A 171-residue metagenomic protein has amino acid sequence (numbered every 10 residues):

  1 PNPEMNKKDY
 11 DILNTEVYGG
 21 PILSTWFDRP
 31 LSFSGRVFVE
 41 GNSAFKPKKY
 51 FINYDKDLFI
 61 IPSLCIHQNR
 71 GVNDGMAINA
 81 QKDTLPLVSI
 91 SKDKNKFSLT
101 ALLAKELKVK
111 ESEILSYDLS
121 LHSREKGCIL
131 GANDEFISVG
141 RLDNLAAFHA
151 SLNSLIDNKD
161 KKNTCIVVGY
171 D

Functional and structural regions predicted by a protein language model:
P1-D171: N-terminal hydrophobic/helix-forming segments and targeting peptides
